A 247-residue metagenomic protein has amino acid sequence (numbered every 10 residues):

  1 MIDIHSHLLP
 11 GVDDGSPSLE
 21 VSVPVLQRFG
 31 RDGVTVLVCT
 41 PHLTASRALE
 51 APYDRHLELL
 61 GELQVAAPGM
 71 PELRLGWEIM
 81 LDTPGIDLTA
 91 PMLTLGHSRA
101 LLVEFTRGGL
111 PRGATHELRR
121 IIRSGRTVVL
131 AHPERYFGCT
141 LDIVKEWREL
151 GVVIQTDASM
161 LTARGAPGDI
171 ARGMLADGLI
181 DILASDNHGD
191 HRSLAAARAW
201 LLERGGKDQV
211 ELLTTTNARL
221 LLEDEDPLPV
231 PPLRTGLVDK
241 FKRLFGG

Functional and structural regions predicted by a protein language model:
M1-M70: An N-terminally biased module of ancient metal coordination in phosphate/nucleic-acid-related enzymes
I2-I4, L37-T40, R74-E78, V129-A131 (+2 more regions): Active-site neighborhood of phospho(di)ester-bond hydrolases with catalytic His/Asp-centered motifs
H7-L9, H42-L43, G76-D82, T106-G108 (+4 more regions): Active-site beta-loop-alpha junctions enriched in small/polar residues
Q27-G30, I122, L175-A176: Non-catalytic positions within long, well-ordered alpha-helices that form the structural scaffold/packing of enzyme
L49-Q155, R234-G246: Extended substrate/RNA-proximal surfaces in nucleic-acid metabolism proteins
R164-G173, D177: Short loop-to-alpha-helix "cap/lid" segments that border enzyme active sites across diverse enzyme classes
L179-A195: Short acidic/histidine-rich active-site segments
A199, E203-G247: Mid-to-C-terminal alpha-helical segments outside catalytic/metal-binding sites
